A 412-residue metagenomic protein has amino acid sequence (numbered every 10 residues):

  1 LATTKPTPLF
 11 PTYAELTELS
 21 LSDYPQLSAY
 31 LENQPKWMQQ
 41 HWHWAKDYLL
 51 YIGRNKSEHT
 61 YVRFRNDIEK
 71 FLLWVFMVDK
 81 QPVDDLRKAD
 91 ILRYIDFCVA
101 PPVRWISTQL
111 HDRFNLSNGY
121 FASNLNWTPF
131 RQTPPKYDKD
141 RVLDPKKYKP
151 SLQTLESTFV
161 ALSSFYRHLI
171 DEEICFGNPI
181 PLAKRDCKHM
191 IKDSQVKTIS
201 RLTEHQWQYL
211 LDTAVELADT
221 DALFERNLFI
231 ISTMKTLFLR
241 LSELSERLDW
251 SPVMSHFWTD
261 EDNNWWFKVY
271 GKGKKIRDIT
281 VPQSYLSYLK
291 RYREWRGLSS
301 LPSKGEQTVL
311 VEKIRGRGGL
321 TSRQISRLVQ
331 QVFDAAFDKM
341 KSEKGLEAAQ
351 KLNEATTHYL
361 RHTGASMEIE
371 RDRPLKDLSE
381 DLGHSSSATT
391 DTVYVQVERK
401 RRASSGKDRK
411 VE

Functional and structural regions predicted by a protein language model:
A45-H59, E69-K197, L217: N-terminal core-binding DNA-recognition domain of tyrosine recombinases/integrases
L152, Y209-L241: Basic, Lys/Arg- and aromatic-enriched nucleic-acid-binding interface segment
S163-R167, N227-E246, W266-F267, M367: Short pre-functional
D171-I174, M234-N263, D377: Short, charged phosphate-coordinating catalytic segments
E246-R291, G297: Conserved tyrosine-mediated DNA breakage-rejoining catalytic core shared by Y-recombinases
G271-R291, E306-V332, E354: C-terminal catalytic core of Y-nucleophile DNA break-rejoin enzymes
S326-E380, S387: Short, basic (Lys/Arg/His-rich) helix/loop patches that form interaction surfaces in the mid-to-C-terminal regions
T392-E412: DNA/chromatin major-groove-contacting recognition/catalytic segments
